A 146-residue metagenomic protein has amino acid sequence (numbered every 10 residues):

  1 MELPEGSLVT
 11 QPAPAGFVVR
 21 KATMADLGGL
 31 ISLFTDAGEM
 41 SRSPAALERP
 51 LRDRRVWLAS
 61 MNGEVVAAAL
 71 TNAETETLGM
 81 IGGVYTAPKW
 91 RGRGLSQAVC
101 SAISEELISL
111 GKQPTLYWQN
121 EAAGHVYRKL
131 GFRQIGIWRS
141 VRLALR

Functional and structural regions predicted by a protein language model:
M1-A15, R139-L143: Acyl-donor-binding surface of acyltransferase catalytic domains
V18-L30: A short beta-loop-alpha structural element at the N-terminal edge of CoA-dependent acyl/N-acetyltransferase catalytic
A22, S32-R42: Helix-loop element at the rim of GNAT/NAT acetyltransferase active sites that forms part of the acceptor-substrate
A25, E76, E121-A122: Short alpha-helical
R42-Y85: A conserved beta-strand-loop-helix scaffold within acyl/acetyltransferase catalytic domains
G82-P88, G92-S109, G124-K129: Conserved acetyl-CoA-binding loop-helix of GNAT-fold acetyltransferases
Q97, N120-I137, A144: Conserved active-site alpha-helix within GNAT-family acetyltransferase domains
L107-Q119: Conserved GNAT acetyl-CoA-binding A-motif
